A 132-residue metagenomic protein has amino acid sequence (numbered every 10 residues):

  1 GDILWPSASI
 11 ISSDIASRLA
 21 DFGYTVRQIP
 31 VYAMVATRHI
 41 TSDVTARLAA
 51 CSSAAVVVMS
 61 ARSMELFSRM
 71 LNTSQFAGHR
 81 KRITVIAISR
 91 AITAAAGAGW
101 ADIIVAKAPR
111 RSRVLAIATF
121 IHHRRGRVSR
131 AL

Functional and structural regions predicted by a protein language model:
G1-L132: Conserved beta-alpha
